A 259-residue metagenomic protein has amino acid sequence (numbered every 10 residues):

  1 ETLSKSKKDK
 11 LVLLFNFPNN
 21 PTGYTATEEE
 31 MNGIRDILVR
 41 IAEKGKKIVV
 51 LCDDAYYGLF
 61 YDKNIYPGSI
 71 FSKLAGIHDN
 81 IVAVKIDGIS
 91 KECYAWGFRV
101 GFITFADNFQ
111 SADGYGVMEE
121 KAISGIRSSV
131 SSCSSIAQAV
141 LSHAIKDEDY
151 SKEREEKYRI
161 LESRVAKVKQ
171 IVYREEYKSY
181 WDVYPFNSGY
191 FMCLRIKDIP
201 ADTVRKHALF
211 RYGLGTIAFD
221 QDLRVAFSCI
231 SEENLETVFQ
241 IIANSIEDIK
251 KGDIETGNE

Functional and structural regions predicted by a protein language model:
E1-I65: Active-site phosphate-binding strand-loop segment of PLP-dependent enzymes
T2-K8, D36-K47, S72-D79, N108-G114 (+3 more regions): Alpha-helix termini
S6, R35, D79, K206-E259: PLP-dependent enzyme catalytic core of the Aspartate aminotransferase-like
V50-C52, L141, A218: Hydrophobic residues in well-ordered beta-strands that form the structural core
G76-R159: Conserved core segment of the aminotransferase class I/II
T104, C193-R195, A226-S228: Short hydrophobic/aromatic beta-strand micro-patches that form the beta-sheet surface supporting nucleotide- or nucleic
S135, S142, R154-K169, Y180-R195 (+1 more regions): Conserved glycine-rich beta-strand-loop-beta hairpin in the small C-terminal domain of fold type I
K197-A201, I230-E233: Helix N-cap motif at beta-to-alpha junctions
